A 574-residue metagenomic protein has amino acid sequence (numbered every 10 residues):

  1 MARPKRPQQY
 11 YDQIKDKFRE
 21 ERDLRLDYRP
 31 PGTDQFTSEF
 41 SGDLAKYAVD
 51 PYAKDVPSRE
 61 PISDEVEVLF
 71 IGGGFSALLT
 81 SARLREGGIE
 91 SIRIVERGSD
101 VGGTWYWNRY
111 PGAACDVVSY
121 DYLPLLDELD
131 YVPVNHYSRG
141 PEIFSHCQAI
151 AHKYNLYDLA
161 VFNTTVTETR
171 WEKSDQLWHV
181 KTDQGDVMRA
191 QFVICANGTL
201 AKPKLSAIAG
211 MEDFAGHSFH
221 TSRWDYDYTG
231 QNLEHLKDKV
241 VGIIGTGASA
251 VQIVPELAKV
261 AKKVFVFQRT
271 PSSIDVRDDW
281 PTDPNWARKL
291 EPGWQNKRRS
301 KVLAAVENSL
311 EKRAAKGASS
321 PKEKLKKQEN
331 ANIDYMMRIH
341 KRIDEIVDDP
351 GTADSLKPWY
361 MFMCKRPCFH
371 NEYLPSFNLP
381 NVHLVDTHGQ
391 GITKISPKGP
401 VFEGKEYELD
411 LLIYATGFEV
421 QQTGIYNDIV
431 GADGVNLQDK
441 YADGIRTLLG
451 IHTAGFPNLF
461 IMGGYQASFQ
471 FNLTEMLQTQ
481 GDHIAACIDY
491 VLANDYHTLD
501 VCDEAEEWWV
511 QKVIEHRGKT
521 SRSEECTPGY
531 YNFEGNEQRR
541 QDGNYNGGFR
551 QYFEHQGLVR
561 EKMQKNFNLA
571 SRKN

Functional and structural regions predicted by a protein language model:
A2-R19, P30-T33, V66, F70 (+4 more regions): Beta1-alpha1 glycine-rich phosphate/pyrophosphate-binding loop at the start of Rossmann-like nucleotide-binding domains
A2-Y11, D16, R22, L26 (+6 more regions): C-terminal, flexible cofactor-proximal segment of oxidoreductases
D34, S41-P57, L123-P133, R139-I143 (+5 more regions): Glycine-rich dinucleotide-binding loop and its adjacent helix/turn
S58-E65, L69-V101, N108, M188 (+4 more regions): Rossmann-like dinucleotide-binding core of oxidoreductases
D130-A149, V161, K327-E329, Y360-E372: Short beta-strand to alpha-helix junction loop
P133-L200: Feature captures the FAD/FMN-dependent oxidoreductase FAD-binding
F162-L177, V382-G399: A conserved short coil-to-beta-strand element within the FAD-binding core of flavoproteins
K312-I395, F402, Y407-T423, V510-N574: C-terminal catalytic lobe of FAD-dependent flavoproteins
